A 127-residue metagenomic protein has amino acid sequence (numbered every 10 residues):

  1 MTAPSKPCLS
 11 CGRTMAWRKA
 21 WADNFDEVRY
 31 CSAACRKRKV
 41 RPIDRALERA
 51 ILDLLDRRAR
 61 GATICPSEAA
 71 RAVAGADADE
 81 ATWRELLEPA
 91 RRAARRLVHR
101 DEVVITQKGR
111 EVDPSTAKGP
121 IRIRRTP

Functional and structural regions predicted by a protein language model:
T2-P4, E27: Short metal-coordination and nucleic-acid-contact micro-motifs, chiefly zinc-binding Cys/His arrays
C8-C11, C31: Short cysteine-rich clusters marking metal-coordination/redox-active sites
R18-V28: Short linker/helix segments within small regulatory modules
C35-L47: Short metal-binding segments enriched for Cys and/or His
G61-V73: Short acidic, hydrophobic short linear motifs in intrinsically disordered regions
V73-R92: Short, positively charged loop/turn segments that connect secondary-structure elements
D101-Q107: A short, conserved structural fragment
G109-P127: Short, cationic-aromatic polyanion-contact patches
